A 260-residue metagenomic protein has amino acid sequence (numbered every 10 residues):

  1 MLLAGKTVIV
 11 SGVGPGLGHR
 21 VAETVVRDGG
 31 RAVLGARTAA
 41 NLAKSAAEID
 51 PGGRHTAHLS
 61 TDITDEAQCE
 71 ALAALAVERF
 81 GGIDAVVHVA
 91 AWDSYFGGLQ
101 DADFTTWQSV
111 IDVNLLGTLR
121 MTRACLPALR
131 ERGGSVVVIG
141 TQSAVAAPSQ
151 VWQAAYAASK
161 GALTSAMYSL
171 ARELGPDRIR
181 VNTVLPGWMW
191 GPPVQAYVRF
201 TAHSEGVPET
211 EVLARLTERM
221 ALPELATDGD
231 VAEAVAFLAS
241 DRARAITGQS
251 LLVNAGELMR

Functional and structural regions predicted by a protein language model:
G14-P15: Conserved glycine-rich cofactor-binding loop
D28-S45: Conserved glycine-rich Rossmann-like NAD(P)H-binding loop of the short-chain dehydrogenase/reductase
S60-A71, F104, D230: The beta1-alpha1 cofactor-binding region of Rossmann-like NAD(H)/NADP(H)-dependent oxidoreductases
D93-F96, A236, I246-R260: Short C-terminal tail/terminal secondary-structure segment of NAD(P)H-dependent dehydrogenase/reductase domains
G97-L99, D103-I111, L216: Substrate-binding pocket helix/loop in short-chain dehydrogenase/reductase
V137-A162, M167-P176, M189: Catalytic loop of short-chain dehydrogenase/reductase
G175, R180, I246-G248: Short, small/polar-rich loop/turn modules that mediate ligand/substrate recognition or access, typified
